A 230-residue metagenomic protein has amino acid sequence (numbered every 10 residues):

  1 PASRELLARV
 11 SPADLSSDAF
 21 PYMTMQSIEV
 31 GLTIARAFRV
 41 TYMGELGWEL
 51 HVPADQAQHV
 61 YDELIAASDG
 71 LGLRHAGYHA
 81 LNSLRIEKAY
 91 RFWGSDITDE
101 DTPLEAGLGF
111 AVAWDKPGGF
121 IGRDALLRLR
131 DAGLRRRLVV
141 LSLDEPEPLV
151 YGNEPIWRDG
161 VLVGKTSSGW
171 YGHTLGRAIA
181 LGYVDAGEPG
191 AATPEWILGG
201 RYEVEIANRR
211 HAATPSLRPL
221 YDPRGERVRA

Functional and structural regions predicted by a protein language model:
P1-A230: Conserved, structured C-terminal
